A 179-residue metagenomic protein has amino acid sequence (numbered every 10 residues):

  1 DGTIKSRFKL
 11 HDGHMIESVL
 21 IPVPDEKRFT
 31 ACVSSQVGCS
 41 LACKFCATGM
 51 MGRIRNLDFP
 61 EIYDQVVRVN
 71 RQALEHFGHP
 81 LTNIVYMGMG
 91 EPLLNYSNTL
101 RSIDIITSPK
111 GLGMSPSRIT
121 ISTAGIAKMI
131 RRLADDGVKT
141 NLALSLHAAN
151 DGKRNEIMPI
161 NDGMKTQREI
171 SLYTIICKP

Functional and structural regions predicted by a protein language model:
D1-F29: Flexible, acidic/Gly-rich N-terminal and inter-domain linker regions that tether and position cofactor-handling modules
K5, T30-C32, V85, T120: Short aromatic/hydrophobic contact patches that present stacked aromatics for nucleic-acid/ligand binding
L10, V37-C39, L146-A148: Short, small-residue-rich loop/turn micro-motifs
M15-E17, K27, A42, I130 (+1 more regions): Intrinsically disordered, low-complexity acidic/polar segments
P24-D64: Canonical Radical SAM [4Fe-4S] cluster-binding loop centered on the CxxxCxxC motif and its immediate flanking residues
V66-R68: Long, charge-patterned amphipathic alpha-helical coiled-coil/hairpin "stalk" segments used as oligomerization
N70-N83, G88-P179: Conserved AdoMet/S-adenosylmethionine-binding subsite of the radical SAM
